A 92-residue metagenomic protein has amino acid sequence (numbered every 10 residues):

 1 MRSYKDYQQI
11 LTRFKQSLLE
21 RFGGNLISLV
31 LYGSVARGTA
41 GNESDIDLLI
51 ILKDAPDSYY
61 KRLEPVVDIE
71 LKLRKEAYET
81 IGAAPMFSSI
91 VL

Functional and structural regions predicted by a protein language model:
M1-S17, R21, A40, I50-L92: Metal-dependent nucleotidyltransferase catalytic core
G24, S44: Structured loop/turn residues at beta-strand edges in well-structured enzyme cores
I27-V35: Short gly/ser-rich loop at a beta-strand->alpha-helix junction or flexible surface loop bordering the NTP-binding
R37-E43: Short glycine-biased active-site loop of nucleotidyltransferases that positions the nucleotide triphosphate and helps
